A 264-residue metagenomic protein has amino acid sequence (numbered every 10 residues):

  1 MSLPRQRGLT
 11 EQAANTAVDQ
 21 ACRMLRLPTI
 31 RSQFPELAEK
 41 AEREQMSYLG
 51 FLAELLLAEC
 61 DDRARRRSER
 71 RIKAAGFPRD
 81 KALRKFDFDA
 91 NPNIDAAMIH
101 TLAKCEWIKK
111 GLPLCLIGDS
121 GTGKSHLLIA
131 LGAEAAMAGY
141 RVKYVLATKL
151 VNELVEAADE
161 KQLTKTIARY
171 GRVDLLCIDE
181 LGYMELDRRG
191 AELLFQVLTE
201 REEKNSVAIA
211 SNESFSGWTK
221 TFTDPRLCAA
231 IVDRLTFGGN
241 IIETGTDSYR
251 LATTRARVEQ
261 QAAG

Functional and structural regions predicted by a protein language model:
M1-I30: Charged, compositionally biased N-terminal leader segments and the immediate start of the first structured element
T16, Q20-R23, S32-P35, G50-E54 (+12 more regions): Solvent-exposed alpha-helical segments within well-ordered globular domains of core cellular machineries
D19, R23, L27-P78: Interdomain "pre-motor" coupling segment immediately N-terminal to P-loop NTPase/helicase cores
L27, E39-E42, L57-D61, N91 (+3 more regions): Non-catalytic alpha-helical coupling and interface elements of nucleotide-dependent molecular machines and regulators
A53-E106, S248-Q260: AAA+ P-loop ATPase motor domain of ring mechanoenzymes
D87, C115, C177: Conserved beta-strand segments that form the floor/walls of ligand-binding pockets within enzyme and binding domains
I94-R172, T219-F222: Conserved P-loop
R141, V145, K149-L175, L181-G264: Replace "adjacent to P-loop NTPase cores in ATP/GTP-dependent enzymes" with "adjacent to NTP-binding cores
